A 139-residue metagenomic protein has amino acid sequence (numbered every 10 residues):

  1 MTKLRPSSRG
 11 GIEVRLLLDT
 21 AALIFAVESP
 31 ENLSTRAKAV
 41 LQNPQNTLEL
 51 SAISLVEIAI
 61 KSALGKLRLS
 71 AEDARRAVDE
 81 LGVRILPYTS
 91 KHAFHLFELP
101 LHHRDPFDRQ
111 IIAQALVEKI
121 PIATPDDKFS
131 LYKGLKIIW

Functional and structural regions predicted by a protein language model:
M1-L50, L64-R76, E80, E118 (+1 more regions): Short, well-structured N-terminal submotif of metal-dependent ribonuclease cores
G11, K66, A71, E80-P125: Active-site neighborhoods of divalent-metal-dependent phosphate/nucleic-acid chemistry enzymes
A22, S54-L55, H92, I111 (+1 more regions): Alpha-helix capping/helix-boundary segments
I58: Phosphate/NTP-binding elements of NTP-utilizing enzymes
G134-I138: Basic, glycine-rich
